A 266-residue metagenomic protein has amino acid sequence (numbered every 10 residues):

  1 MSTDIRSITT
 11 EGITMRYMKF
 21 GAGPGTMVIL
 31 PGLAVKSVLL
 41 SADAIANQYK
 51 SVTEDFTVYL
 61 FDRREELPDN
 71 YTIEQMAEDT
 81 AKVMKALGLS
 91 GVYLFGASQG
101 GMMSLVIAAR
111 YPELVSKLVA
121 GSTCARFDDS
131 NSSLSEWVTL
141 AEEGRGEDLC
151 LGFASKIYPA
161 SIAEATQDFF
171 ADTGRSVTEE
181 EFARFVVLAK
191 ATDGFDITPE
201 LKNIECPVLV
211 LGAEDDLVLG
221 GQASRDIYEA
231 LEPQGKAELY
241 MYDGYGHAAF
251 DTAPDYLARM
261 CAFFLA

Functional and structural regions predicted by a protein language model:
S7-L67: Conserved HGGG/HGGXW glycine-rich cap/lid loop of the alpha/beta-hydrolase fold
E74-Y93: Conserved acidic catalytic loop of the alpha/beta-hydrolase fold
M102-L105, A109, V115-R145: Flexible "cap/lid" loop of the alpha/beta hydrolase fold
D129-N131, D148-F195, P199-E200: Conserved alpha/beta-hydrolase catalytic His-Asp/Glu region
I204, V210-G212, D216: Short beta-strand/loop motif that positions the catalytic acidic residue of the alpha/beta-hydrolase fold
L217-A223: Conserved alpha/beta-hydrolase "acid-adjacent" motif
L239-Y245: Short glycine-rich catalytic loops that host catalytic nucleophiles or stabilize transition states across multiple
Y245-D255: Catalytic histidine-centered segment of alpha/beta-hydrolase-like enzymes
